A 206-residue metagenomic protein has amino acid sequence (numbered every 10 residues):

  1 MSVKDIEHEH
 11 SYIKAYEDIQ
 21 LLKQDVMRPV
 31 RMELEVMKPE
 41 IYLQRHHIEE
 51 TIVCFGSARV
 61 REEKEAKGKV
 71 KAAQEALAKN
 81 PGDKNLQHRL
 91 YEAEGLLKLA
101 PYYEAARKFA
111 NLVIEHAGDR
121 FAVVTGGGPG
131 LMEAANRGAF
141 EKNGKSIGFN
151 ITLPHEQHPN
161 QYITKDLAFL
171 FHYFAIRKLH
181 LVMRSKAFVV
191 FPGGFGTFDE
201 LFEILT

Functional and structural regions predicted by a protein language model:
M1-K4: C-terminal amphipathic helix plus adjacent low-complexity, charged tail appended to glycosyltransferase catalytic
I6-A15, I19-F149: Glycine-rich beta-alpha loop segments
D18-D25, A117, Q157-N160, K186-G193: A generic short-segment signal for beta-strand/edge and adjacent turn/coil regions
A58, G193-G194: Residue-level signal for short, function-critical loop segments
E65, F198-L205: Glycine/threonine-rich flexible loop motifs
A105, R177, T197-E200: Amphipathic alpha-helical interface surfaces
R107-N111, V182, L205: Predominant activation on well-ordered alpha-helical scaffold segments within soluble catalytic domains
V124-T125, P129-F191, F202: Phosphate/pyrophosphate-binding betaalpha-module
